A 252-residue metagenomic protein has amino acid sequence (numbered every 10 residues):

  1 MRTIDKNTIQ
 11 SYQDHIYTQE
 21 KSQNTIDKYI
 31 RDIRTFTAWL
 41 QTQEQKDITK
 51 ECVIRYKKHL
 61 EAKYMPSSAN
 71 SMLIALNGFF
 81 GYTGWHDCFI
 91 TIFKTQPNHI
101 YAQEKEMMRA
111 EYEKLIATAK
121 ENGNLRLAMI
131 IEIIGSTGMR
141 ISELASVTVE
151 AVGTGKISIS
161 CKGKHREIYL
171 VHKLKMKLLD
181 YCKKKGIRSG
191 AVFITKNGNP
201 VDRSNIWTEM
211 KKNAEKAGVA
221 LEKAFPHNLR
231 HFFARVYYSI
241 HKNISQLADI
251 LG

Functional and structural regions predicted by a protein language model:
M1-G252: Conserved catalytic core of the tyrosine transesterase superfamily
